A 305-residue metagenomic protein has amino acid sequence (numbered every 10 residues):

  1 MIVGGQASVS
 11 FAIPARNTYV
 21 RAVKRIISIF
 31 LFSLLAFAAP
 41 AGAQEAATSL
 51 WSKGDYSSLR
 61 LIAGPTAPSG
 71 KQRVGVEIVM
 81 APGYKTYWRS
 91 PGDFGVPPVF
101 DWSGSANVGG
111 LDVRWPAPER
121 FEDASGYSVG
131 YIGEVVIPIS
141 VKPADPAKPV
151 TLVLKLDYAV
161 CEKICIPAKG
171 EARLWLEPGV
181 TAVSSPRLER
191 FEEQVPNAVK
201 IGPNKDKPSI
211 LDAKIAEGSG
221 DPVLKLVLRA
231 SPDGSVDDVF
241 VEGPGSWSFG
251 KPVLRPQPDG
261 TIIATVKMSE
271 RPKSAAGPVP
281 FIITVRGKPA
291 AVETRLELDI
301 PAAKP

Functional and structural regions predicted by a protein language model:
G5-S8: Intrinsic, low-complexity polybasic segments
A12-P14: N-terminal polybasic/positive-inside topogenic patches
V23-R25, L31, A46-T48: Extreme N-terminal export signal peptides that direct proteins to the secretory pathway
S28-A38: Bacterial N-terminal signal peptides
A43-P305: Extracellular/lumen-exposed scaffold segments
